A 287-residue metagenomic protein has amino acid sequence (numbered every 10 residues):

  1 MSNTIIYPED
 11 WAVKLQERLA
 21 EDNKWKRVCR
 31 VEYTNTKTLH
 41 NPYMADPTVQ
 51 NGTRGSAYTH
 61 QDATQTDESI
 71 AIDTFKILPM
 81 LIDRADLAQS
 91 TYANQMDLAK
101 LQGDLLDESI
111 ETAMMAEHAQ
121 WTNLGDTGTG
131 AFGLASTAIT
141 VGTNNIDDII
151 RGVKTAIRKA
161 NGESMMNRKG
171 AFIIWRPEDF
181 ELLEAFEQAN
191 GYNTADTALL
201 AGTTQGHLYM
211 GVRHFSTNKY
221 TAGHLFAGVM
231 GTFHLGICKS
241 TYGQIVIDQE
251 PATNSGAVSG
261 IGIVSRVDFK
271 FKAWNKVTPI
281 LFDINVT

Functional and structural regions predicted by a protein language model:
N3-V13, E17-W25, E32-T38, P42-T48 (+4 more regions): Sequence/fold signature of self-assembling virion shell proteins
W11-L19, M114, H118, V153-A156 (+1 more regions): Generic structural signal of hydrophobic/aromatic residues within well-ordered alpha-helices of folded domains
N41, Q65-T127, S164-P177, H214 (+1 more regions): Long, contiguous amphipathic alpha-helices that act as assembly "spine/axial" helices in icosahedral shell and virion
R54-Q61: Short Gly/aromatic-enriched secondary-structure transition segments
L101, G152-A156, I280: Short, hydrophobic/aromatic alpha-helical segments in well-folded domains
L124-L199: Extended, solvent-exposed, turn-rich assembly/linker loops in the middle of proteins
